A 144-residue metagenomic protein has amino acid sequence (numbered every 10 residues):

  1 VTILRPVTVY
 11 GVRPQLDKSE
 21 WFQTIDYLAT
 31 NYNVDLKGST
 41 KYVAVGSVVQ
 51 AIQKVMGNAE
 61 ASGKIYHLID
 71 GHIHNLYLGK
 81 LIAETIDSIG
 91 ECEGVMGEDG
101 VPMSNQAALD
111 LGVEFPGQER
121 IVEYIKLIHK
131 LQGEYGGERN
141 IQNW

Functional and structural regions predicted by a protein language model:
V1-T40: NAD(P)-dependent short-chain dehydrogenase/reductase
S39, S47-S104, Y135-W144: Mid/C-terminal beta-alpha module of Rossmann-like enzyme folds, strongest in SDR-family dehydrogenases/epimerases
V45, N75, E114-I121: Amphipathic alpha-helical segment in the mid-to-C-terminal domain of diverse UDP/GDP-sugar glycosyltransferases
K54, E84, E114, L127-K130: Residues within well-ordered alpha-helical secondary structure of globular protein domains
A107-L109: Structural element of the ATP-grasp superfamily
Q118-W144: Amphipathic terminal alpha-helices
